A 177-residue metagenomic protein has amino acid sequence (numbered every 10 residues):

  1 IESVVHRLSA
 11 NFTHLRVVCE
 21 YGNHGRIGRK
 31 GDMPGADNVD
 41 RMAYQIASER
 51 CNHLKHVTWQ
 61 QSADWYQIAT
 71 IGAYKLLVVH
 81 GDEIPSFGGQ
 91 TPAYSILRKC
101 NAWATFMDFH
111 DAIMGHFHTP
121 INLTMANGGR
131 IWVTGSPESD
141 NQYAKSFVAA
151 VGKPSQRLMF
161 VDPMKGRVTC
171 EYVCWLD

Functional and structural regions predicted by a protein language model:
I1-H53: Core catalytic region of metal-dependent phosphoesterases/phosphodiesterases, especially metallo-beta-lactamase-like
S9, A36-W65, T70-W175: Conserved beta-sheet core of the metallophosphoesterase superfamily
